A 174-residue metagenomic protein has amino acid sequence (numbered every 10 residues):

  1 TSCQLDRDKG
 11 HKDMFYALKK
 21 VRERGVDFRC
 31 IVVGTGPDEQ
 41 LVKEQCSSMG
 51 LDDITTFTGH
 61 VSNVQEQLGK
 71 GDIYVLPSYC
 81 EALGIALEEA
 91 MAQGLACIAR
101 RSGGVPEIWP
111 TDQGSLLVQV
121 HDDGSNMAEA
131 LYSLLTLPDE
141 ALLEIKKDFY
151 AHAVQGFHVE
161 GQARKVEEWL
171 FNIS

Functional and structural regions predicted by a protein language model:
D6-K20, P37-K43: A conserved mid-protein helix/loop that constitutes part of the nucleotide-sugar donor-binding site
G10, M14-L18, C30, M127 (+1 more regions): A structural motif in glycosyltransferase catalytic domains
K43-G59: Nucleotide-activated donor-binding/catalytic signature segment of Leloir-type glycosyltransferases, i.e., the conserved
H60, Y79: Aromatic "clamp/platform" in nucleotide-sugar-dependent glycosyltransferases that forms part of the donor/acceptor
Q65, L83-G84, E88-A92, P106-E107: Short alpha-helical segment that forms part of, or immediately flanks, the ligand-binding pocket in carbohydrate-active
A96-A99: Short hydrophobic beta-strand element within catalytic cores of glycosyltransferases and related nucleotide-activated
P106-S133: Change "using UDP/GDP/dTDP sugars" to "using nucleotide sugars
L143-N172: A charged, aromatic-enriched C-terminal amphipathic alpha-helix characteristic of glycosyltransferases across folds
